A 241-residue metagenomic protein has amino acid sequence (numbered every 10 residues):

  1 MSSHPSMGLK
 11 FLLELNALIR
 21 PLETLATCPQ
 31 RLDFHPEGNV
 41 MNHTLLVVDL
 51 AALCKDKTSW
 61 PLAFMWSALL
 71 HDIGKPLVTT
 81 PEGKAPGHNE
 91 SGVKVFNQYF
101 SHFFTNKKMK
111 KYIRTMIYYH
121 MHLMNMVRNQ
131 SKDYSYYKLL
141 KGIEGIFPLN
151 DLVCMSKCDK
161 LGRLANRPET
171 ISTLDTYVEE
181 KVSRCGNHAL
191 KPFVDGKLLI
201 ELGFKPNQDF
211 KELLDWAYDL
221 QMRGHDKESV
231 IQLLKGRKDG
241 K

Functional and structural regions predicted by a protein language model:
M1-L69, I73-K84, S91-T105, Q208-R237: Glycine- and charge-enriched loop/helix tracts that form the active or gating conduit in phosphate/cation-handling
S3-H4, N42, S59, T105-K108 (+6 more regions): Short coil/turn linker and secondary-structure boundary residues
F11-L12, V47, I117, D159 (+1 more regions): A residue-level signal for conserved active-site and pocket-lining positions in enzyme catalytic cores
E14-A17, L32, M65, E144-V153 (+2 more regions): Short, functionally important structural connectors and interaction interfaces within domains
D33, N39-D49, H120-K141, K191-E201 (+1 more regions): Generic detector of solvent-exposed, compositionally biased contiguous segments
L50-N166: Divalent metal-dependent catalytic cores for phosphoryl transfer on phosphate-bearing substrates
Q98, K160-K241: Charged substrate- and nucleic-acid-binding regions of tRNA-handling and nucleotidyl-transfer enzymes, centered on
